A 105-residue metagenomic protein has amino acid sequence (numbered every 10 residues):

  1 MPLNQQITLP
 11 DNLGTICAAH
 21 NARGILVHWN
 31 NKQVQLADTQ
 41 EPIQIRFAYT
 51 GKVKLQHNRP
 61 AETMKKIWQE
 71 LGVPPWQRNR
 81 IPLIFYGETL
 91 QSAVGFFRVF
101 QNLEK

Functional and structural regions predicted by a protein language model:
M1-K105: AMP-forming adenylation/ATP pyrophosphatase catalytic core
